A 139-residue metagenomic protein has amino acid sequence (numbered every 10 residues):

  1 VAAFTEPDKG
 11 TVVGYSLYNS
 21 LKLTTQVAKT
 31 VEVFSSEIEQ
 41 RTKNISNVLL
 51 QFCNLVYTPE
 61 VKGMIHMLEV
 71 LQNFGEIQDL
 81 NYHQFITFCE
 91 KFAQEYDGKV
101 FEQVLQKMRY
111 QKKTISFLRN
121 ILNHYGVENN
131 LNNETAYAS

Functional and structural regions predicted by a protein language model:
V1-F4: Short beta-edge/loop segments at beta->alpha junctions of small alpha/beta modules that act as binding/recognition
E6-I45: Short gly/ser-rich loop at a beta-strand->alpha-helix junction or flexible surface loop bordering the NTP-binding
K43, Q51-L55: A contiguous pocket-lining binding segment that forms or flanks enzyme active sites
N54-S139: Hydrophobic alpha-helical interaction segments
